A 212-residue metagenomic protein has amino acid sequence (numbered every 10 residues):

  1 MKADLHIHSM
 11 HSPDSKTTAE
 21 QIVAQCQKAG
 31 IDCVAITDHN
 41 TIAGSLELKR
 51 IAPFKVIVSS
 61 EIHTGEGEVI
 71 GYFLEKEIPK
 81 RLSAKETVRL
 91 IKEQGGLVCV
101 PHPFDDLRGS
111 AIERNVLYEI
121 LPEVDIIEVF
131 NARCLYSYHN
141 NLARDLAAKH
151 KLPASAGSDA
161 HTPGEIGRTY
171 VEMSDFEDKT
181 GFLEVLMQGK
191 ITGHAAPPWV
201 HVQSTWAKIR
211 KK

Functional and structural regions predicted by a protein language model:
M1-A24, A43-E47, I51-S60, T64-L82 (+3 more regions): Charged catalytic cores and adjacent phosphate/nucleic-acid-binding surfaces used for phosphate/nucleic-acid chemistry
A24-N40, G96-C99: Divalent metal-dependent hydrolysis catalytic cores, especially in the metallo-beta-lactamase
P101-D105: Acidic/Gly/His-enriched mid-domain segments of enzyme catalytic cores or analogous surface patches that mediate
